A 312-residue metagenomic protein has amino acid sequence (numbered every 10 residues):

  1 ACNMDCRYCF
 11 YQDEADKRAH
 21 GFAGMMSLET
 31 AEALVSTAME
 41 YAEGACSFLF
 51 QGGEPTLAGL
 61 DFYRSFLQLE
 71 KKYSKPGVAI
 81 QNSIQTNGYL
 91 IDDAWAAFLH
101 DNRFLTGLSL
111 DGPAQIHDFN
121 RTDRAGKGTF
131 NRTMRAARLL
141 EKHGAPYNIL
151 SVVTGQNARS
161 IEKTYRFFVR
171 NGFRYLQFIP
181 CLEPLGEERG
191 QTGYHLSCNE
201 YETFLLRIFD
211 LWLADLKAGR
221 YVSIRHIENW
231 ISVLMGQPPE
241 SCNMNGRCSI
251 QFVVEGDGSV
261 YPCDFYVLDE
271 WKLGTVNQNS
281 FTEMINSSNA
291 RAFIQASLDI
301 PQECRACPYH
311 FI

Functional and structural regions predicted by a protein language model:
A1-D5, E54-L57, C248, C304-A306 (+1 more regions): Cysteine-centered iron-sulfur cluster-binding motifs in ferredoxin-type domains/subunits of redox enzymes
A1-M26: Canonical Radical SAM [4Fe-4S] cluster-binding loop centered on the CxxxCxxC motif and its immediate flanking residues
A31-L49, A58-C181: Radical SAM/AdoMet-radical enzyme domain recognition
R121-N131, R138, K142-N243, R247 (+2 more regions): Radical SAM enzyme [4Fe-4S]-AdoMet core and its adjacent flexible, acidic and glycine-rich loops/tails across
D210, A214-K217, I224, L298-I312: Auxiliary Fe-S-binding modules of radical SAM enzymes
G256: Short, ordered coil/turn segments that flank beta-strands lining enzyme active or ligand-binding pockets
V267-H310: Membrane-interface junctions of multi-pass transporters
